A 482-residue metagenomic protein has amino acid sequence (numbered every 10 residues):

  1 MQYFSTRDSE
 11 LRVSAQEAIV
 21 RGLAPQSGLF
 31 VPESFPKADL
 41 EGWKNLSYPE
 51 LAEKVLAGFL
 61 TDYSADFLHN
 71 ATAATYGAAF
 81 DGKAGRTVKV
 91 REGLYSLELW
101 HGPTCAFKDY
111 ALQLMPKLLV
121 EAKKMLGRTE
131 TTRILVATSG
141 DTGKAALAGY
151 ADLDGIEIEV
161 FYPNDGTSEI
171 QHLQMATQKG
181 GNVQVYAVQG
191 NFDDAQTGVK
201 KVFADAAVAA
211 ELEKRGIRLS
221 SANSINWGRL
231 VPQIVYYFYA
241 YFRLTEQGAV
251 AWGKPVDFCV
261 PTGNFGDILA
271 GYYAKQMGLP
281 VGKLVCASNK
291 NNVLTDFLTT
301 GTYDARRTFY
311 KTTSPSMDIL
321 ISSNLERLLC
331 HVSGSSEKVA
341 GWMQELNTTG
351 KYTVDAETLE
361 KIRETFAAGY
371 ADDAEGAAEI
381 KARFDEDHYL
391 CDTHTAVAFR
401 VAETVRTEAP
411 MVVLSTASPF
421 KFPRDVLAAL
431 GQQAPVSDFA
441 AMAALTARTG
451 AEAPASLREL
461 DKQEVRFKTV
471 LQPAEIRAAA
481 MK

Functional and structural regions predicted by a protein language model:
M1-K482: PLP-dependent amino-acid enzyme catalytic core
